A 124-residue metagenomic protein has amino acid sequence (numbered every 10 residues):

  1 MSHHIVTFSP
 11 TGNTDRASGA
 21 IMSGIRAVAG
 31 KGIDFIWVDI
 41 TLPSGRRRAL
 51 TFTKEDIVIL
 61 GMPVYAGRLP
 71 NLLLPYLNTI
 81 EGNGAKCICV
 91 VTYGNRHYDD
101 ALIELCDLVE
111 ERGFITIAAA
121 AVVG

Functional and structural regions predicted by a protein language model:
M1-P43, R47-G124: FMN-binding flavodoxin-like domain, especially the glycine-rich phosphate-binding loop
